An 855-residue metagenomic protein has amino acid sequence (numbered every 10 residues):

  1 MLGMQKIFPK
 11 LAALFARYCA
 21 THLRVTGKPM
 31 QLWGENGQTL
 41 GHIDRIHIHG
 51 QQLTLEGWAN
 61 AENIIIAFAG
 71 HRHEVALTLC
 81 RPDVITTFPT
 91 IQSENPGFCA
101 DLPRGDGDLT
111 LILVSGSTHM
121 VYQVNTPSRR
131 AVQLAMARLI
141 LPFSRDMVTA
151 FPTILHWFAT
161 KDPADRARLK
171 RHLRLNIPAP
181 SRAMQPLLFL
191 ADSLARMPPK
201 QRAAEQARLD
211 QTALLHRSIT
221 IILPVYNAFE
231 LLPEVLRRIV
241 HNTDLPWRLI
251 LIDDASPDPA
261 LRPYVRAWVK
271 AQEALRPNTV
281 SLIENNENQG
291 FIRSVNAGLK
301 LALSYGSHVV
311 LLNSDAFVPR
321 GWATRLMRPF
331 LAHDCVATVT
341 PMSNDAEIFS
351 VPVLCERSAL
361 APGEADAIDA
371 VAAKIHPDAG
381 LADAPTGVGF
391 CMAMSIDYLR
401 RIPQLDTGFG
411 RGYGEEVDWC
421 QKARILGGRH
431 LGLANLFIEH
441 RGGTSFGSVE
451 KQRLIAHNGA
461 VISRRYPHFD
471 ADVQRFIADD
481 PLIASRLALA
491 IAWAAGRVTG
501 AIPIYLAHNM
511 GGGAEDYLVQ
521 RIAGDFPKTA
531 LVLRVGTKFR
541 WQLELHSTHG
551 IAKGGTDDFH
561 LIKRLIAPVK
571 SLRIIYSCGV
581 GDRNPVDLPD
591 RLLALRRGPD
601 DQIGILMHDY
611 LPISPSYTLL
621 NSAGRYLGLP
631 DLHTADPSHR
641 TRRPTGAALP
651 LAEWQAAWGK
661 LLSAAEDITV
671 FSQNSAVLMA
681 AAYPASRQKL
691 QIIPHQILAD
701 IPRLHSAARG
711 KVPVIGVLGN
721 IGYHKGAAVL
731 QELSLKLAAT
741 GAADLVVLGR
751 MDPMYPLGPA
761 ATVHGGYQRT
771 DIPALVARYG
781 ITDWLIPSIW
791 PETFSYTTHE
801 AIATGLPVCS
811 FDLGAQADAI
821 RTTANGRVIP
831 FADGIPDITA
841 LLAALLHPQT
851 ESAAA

Functional and structural regions predicted by a protein language model:
L2-R168: Basic, ligand-binding patches in group-transfer machinery, especially extracytoplasmic/periplasmic segments
V240-E284: Acidic donor-binding segment of Leloir-type glycosyltransferases
E284-L303: Glycine-rich, basic loop-to-helix element that forms the pyrophosphate-binding segment of sugar-nucleotide handling
R293, A359-D397: A recurrent flexible, glycine/aromatic-enriched loop bordering the glycosyltransferase active site that acts as
Y305-F317: Short beta-strand-to-loop acidic/aromatic patch adjacent to the donor-nucleotide binding site
A316-S358: Conserved donor NDP-sugar-binding/catalytic core segment of glycosyltransferases
A384-M392, I396-E439: Donor nucleotide-sugar recognition loop
G628-D667: Membrane-proximal helix-turn-helix segments that form the acceptor-binding/catalytic region of lipid-linked
